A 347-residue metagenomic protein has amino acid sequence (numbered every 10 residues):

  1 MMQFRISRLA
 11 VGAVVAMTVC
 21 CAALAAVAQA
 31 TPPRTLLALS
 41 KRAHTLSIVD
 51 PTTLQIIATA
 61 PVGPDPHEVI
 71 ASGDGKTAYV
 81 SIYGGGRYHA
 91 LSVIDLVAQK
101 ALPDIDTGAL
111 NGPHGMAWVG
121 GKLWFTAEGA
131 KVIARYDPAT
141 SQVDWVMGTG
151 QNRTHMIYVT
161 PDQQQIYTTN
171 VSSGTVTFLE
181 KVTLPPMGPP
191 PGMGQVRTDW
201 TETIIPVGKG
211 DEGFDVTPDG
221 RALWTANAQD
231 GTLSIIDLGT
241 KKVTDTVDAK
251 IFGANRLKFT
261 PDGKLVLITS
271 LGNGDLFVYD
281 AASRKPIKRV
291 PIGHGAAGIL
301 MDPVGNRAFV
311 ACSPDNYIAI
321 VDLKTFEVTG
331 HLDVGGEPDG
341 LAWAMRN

Functional and structural regions predicted by a protein language model:
M1-R8: Positively charged n-region of N-terminal signal peptides that target proteins for export
R5, A13-N347: Predominantly soluble domains enriched in secretory-pathway, periplasmic, or organellar proteins
